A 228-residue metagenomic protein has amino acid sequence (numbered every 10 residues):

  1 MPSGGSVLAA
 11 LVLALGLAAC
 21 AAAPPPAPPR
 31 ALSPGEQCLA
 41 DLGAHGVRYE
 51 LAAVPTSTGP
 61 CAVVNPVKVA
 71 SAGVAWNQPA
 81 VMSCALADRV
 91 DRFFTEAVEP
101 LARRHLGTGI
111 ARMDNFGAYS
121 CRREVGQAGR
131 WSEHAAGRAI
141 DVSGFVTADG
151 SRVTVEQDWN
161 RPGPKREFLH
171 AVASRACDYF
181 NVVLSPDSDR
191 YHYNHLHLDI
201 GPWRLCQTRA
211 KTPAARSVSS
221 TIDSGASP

Functional and structural regions predicted by a protein language model:
M1-A9: Bacterial N-terminal signal peptides that target proteins for export
S3, A27-H45: N-terminal targeting peptides, primarily Sec-dependent signal peptides and immediately adjacent pre/propeptide regions
G16-A19: C-terminal motif of bacterial Sec signal peptides marking the signal peptidase cleavage site
A21-P24: Bacterial signal peptide processing site
P28, E50, T58-P66, W131 (+1 more regions): Catalytic cores and adjacent binding grooves of peptidoglycan-active enzymes
A31-G35, S83, A87-T95, S132-A135 (+1 more regions): Solvent-exposed, acidic/flexible segments
Q37-D114: Active-site acidic/histidine clusters and adjacent loop/turn architecture that either coordinate catalytic ions
R104-G137: Active-site-adjacent substructure of cysteine-protease-like catalytic cores
